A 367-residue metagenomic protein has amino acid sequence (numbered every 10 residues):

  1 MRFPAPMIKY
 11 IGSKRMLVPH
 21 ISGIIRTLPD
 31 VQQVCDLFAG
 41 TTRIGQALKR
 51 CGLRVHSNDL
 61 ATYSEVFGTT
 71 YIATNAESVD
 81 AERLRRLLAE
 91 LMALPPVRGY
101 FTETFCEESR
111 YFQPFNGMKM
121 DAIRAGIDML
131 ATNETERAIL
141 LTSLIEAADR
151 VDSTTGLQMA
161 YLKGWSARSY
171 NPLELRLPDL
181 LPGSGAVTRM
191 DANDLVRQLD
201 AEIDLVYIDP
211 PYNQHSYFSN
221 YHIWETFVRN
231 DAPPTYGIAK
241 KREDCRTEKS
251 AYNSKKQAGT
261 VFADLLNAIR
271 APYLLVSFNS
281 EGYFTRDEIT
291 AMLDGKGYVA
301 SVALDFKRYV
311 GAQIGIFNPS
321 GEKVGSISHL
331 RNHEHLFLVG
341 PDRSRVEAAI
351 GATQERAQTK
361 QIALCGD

Functional and structural regions predicted by a protein language model:
M1-F38, R43-C51, E65-F67, T74 (+1 more regions): S-adenosyl-L-methionine
R2-F3, A39, V97-R98, T102-N220 (+1 more regions): SAM-dependent nucleic-acid methyltransferase catalytic core
I21, V34-L48, S57-T62, A201-N220 (+2 more regions): Conserved proline-anchored active-site loop of SAM-dependent methyltransferases that bridges a beta-strand
Y63, G68-A122: Conserved phosphoryl-transfer catalytic core
S216-I223, Q257-F262: A short, conserved alpha-helix within the catalytic core of class I
K249-K296, A300: Conserved Class I SAM-dependent methyltransferase catalytic core
T285-E288, M292-I362: C-terminal catalytic and target-recognition region of SAM-dependent MTase-like enzymes, primarily methyltransferases
